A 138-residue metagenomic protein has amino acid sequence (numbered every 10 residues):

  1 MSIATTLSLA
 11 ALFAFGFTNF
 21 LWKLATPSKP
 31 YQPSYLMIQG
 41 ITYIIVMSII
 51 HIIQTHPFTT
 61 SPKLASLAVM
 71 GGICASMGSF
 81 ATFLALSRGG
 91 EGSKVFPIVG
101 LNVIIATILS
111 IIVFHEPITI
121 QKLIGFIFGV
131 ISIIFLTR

Functional and structural regions predicted by a protein language model:
M1-F15, L24-I73, M77-R88, I118-I120: Membrane-interface interhelical linkers
A11, V99-N102: Structural signature of transmembrane alpha-helices in multi-pass secondary transporters
F20, F80, T107-I108: Residue-level hotspots within transmembrane alpha-helices of multi-pass secondary transporters
Q39-Y43, N102, F128: Transmembrane alpha-helical core residues of multi-pass small-molecule transporters, especially secondary transporters
S48-I52, I111, I134: Membrane-embedded alpha-helical segments of multi-pass transporters/permeases
S93-G100, L123: Replace "multi-pass membrane enzymes" with "multi-pass membrane proteins
N102-K122: C-terminal transmembrane-helix exit sites in multi-pass transporters
Q121-T137: Hydrophobic transmembrane alpha-helices of multi-pass small-molecule transport proteins
